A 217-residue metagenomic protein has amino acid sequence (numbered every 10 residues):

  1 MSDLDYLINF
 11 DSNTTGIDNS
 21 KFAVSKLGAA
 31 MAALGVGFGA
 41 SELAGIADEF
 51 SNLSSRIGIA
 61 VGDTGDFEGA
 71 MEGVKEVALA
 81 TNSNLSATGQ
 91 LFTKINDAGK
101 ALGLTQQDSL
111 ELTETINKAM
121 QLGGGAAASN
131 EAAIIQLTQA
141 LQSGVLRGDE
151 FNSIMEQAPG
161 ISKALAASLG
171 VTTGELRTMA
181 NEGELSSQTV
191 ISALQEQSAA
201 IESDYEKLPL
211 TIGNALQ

Functional and structural regions predicted by a protein language model:
M1-D3: Extracytoplasmic
D5, S12, S20-V24, G28-T81 (+5 more regions): Small-residue helix-packing and pore-constriction motifs in hydrophobic alpha-helices
Q106: Non-catalytic beta/alpha edge segments that cap or flank active sites
